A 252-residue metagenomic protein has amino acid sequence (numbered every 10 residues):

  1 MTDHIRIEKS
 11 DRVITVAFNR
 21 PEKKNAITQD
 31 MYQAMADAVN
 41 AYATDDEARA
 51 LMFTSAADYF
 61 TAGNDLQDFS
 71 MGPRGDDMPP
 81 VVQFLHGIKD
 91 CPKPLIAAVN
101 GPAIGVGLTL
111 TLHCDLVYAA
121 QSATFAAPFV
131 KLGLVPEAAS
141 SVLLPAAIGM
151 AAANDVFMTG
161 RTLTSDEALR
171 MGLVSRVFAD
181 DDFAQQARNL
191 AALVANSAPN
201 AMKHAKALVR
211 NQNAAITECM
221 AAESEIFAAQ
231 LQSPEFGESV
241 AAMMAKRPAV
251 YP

Functional and structural regions predicted by a protein language model:
M1-A56, H86: Conserved CoA-thioester-binding segment of acyl-CoA-metabolizing enzymes
P21, Y118-A123, S165, V174-A222 (+2 more regions): C-terminal long alpha-helix characteristic of the crotonase
Q33, N40, T44-E47, T54-D90 (+2 more regions): Glycine- (often His-adjacent) and acidic-residue-rich active-site loop that binds/positions the CoA thioester
A57-D58, G87-L132, P136, T162: Glycine-rich beta-to-alpha active-site loop
G63, V82, G105, V135 (+4 more regions): Glycine-rich phosphate-binding loop at the start of an alpha helix
V142-A151: Hydrophobic, secondary-structure "cap" segments at the distal end of domains
R161-E167: Acidic, divalent-metal-coordinating active-site segment for phosphoryl/phosphodiester hydrolysis, typified by short
